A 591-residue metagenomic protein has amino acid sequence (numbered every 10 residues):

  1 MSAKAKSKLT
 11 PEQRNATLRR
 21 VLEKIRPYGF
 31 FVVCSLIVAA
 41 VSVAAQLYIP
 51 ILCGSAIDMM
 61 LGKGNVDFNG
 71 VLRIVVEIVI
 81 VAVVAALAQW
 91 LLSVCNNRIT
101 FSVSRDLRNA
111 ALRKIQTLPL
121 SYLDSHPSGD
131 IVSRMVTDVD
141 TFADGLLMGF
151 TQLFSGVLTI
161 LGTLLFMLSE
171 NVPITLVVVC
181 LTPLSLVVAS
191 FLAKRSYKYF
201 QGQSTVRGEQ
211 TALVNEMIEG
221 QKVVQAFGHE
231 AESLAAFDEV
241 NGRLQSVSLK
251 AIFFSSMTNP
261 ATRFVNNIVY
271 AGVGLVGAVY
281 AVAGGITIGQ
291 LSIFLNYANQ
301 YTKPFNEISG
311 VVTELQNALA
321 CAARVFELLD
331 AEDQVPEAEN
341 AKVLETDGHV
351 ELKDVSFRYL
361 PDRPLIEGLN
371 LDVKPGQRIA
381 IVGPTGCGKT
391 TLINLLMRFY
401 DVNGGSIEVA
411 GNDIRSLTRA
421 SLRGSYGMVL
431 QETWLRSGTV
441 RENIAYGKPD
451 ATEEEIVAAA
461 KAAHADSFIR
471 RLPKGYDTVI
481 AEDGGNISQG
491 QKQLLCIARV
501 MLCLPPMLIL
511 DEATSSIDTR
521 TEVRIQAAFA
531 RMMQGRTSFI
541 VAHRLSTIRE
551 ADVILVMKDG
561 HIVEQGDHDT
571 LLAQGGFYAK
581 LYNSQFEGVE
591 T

Functional and structural regions predicted by a protein language model:
M1-Q46, L61-V75, L92-N96, T100 (+8 more regions): Membrane-integrated ABC transporters
S2-P11, F101, N109-S133, T137-V139 (+6 more regions): Short intracellular "coupling" helices and adjacent cytoplasmic loop segments at the cytosolic face of multi-pass
R19-L22, F30-I51, S55, I74 (+6 more regions): Alpha-helical segments in transporter systems
P27, F31-A44, S55, E77 (+4 more regions): Transmembrane helices of ABC transporter permease
P27, L120-S121, T137-L146, F150 (+7 more regions): An intracellular "coupling" helix at the cytosolic face of ABC transporter transmembrane type-1 domains
I80-V84, P183, V214, F264 (+2 more regions): Hydrophobic transmembrane alpha-helices
H229, F253, Y270, Q300-L328: Cytosolic ends of transmembrane helices, especially the final helix of ABC transmembrane type-1 domains
E337, V343-T591: ABC-type nucleotide-binding domain
